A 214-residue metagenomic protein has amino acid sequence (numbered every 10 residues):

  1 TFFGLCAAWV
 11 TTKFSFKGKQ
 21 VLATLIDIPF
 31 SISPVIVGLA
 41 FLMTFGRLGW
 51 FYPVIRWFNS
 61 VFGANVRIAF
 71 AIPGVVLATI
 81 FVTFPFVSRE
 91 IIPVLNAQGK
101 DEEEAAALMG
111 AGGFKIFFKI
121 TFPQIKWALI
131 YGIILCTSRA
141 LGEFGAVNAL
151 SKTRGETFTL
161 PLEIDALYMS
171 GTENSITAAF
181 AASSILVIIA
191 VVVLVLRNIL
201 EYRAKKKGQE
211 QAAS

Functional and structural regions predicted by a protein language model:
T1-I26, L39, M43, V193-I199: Transmembrane-helix boundary motif in ABC transporter permease subunits
T11, I28, D101-M109, A179: Short hydrophobic faces within alpha-helices
F14-L22, F51, A71, D101 (+3 more regions): Membrane-helix interface segments
G18, K115, L196-S214: Transmembrane alpha-helical segments of polytopic membrane transport and secretion proteins
K19, G38-T79, L150-R154: Membrane-interfacial helix termini and adjacent extracytoplasmic/periplasmic loops of multi-pass transporters
I28, I32, L77, F81 (+3 more regions): Transmembrane alpha-helices
F62-A107, G132-I133, I199: Membrane-cytosol interface at the C-terminal ends of specific transmembrane alpha-helices in multi-pass membrane
V147-L200: Interhelical loop and adjacent transmembrane-helix boundary motif in polytopic membrane transport permeases
